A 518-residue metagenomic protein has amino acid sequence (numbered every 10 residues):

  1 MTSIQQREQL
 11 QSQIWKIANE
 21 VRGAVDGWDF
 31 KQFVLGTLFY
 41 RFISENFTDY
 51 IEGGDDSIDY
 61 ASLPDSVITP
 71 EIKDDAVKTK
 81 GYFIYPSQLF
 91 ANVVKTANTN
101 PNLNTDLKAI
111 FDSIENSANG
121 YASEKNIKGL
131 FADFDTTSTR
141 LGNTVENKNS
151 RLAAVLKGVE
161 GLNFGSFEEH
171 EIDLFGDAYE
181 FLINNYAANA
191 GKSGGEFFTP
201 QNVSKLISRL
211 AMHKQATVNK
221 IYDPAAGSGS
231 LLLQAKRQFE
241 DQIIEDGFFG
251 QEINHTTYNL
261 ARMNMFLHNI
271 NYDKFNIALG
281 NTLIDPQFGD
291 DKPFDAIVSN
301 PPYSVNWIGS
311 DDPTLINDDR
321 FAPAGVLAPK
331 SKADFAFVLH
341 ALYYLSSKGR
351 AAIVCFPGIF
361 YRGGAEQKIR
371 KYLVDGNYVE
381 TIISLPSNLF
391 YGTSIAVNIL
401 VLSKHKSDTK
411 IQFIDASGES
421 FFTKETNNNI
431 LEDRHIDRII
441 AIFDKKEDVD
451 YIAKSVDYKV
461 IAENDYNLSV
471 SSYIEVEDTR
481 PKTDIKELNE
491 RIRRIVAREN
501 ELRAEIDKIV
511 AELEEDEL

Functional and structural regions predicted by a protein language model:
M1-L206, L210-A211, D273-T282, S384-N388 (+2 more regions): Non-catalytic, mostly N-terminal accessory regions of nucleic-acid modification and defense proteins
Q5, D285, D291-L518: A conserved structural/catalytic subdomain of Rossmann-like adenosyl-cofactor enzymes
E20, L162, F181, N185 (+10 more regions): Conserved, well-folded catalytic cores of nucleic-acid-processing and energy-transducing macromolecular machines
E168, E240-D241, L267, F390 (+1 more regions): Generic marker of residues within folded, mature protein domains
L174, I221, S331: Glycine-rich, flexible loop segments associated with nucleotide phosphate handling
S193-S299, S304-N306, S310-L315, R320-G325 (+3 more regions): Conserved S-adenosyl-L-methionine
